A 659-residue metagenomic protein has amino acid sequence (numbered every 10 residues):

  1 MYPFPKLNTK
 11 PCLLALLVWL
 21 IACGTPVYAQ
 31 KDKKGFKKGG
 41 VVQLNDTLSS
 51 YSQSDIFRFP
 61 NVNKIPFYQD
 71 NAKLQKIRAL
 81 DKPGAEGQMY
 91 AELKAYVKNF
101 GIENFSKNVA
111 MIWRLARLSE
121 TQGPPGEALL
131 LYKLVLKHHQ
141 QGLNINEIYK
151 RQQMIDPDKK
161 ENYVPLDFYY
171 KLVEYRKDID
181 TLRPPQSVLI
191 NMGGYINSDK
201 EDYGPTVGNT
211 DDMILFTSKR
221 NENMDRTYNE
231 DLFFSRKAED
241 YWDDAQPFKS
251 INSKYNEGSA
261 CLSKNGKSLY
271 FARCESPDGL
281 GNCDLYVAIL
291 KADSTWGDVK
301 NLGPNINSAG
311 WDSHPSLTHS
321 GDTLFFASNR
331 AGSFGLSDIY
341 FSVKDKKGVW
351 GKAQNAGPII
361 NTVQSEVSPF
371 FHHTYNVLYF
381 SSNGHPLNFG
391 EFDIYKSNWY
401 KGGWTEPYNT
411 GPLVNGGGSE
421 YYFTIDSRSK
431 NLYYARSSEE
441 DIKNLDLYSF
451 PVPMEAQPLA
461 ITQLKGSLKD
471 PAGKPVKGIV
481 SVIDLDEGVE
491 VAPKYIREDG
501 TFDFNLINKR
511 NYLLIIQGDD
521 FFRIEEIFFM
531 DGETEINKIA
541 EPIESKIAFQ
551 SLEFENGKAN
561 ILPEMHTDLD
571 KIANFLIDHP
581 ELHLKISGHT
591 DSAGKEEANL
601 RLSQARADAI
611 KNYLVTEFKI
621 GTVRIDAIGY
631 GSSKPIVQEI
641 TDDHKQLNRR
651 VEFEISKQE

Functional and structural regions predicted by a protein language model:
M1-K34: Bacterial Sec-dependent N-terminal signal peptides
D32-N71, T121, P125-E127, L131-S467 (+1 more regions): Short, conserved micro-motifs composed of acidic
E86-G87, P125: TPR-repeat structural position
S382-G390, H579, S587-E659: Periplasmic OmpA-like peptidoglycan-binding domain that tethers envelope proteins to the cell wall
E455-H583, T616, I620, K657-E659: Periplasmic peptidoglycan-binding/tethering modules of Gram-negative envelope proteins
